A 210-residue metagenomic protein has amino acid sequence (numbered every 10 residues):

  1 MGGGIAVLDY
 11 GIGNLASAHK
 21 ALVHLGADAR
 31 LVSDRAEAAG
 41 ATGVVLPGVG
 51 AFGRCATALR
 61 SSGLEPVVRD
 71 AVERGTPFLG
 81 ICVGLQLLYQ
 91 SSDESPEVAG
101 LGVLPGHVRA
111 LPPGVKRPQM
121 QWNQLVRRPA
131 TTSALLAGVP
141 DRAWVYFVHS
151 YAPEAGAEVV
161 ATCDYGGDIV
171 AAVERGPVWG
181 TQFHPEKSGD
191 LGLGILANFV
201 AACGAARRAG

Functional and structural regions predicted by a protein language model:
G2, T181-G210: Acyltransferase
I5-A27, E186: N-terminal beta1-alpha1 ligand-phosphate binding loop
D28, G43, P77-L79, W144: Structural signature of beta-strand start/N-cap positions in the alpha/beta core of ABC transporter nucleotide-binding
A29-G40: Short acidic low-complexity segments
A38-G48: Short acidic/histidine-rich motifs immediately flanking catalytic phosphotransfer sites in two-component signaling
G50-N123: Cysteine-nucleophile active-site neighborhood
Q90-I169: Pocket-forming structural segment of enzyme catalytic cores
R142, R175-V178: Beta-strand-turn-beta hairpins that frame and shape the catalytic cleft of phosphate-ester-processing enzymes
